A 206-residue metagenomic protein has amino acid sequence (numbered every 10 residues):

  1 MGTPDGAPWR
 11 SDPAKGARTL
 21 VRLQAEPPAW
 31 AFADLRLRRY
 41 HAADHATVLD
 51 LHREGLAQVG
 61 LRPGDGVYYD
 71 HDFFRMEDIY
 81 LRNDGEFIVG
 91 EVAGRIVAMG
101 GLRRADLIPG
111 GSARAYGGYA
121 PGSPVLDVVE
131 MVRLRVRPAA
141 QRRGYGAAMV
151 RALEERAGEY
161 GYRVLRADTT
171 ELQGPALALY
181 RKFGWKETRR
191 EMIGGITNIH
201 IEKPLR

Functional and structural regions predicted by a protein language model:
G2-A46, R206: Conserved N-terminal entry element of GNAT/NAT acetyltransferase domains
G16-Q24, E54-G55, F74, Y162-R206: C-terminal "cap" of GNAT-fold acetyltransferases
R22, W30, R39-R133, R137 (+4 more regions): Acetyl-CoA-dependent GNAT
L35, A98, I199: Change "...and in nucleic-acid phosphodiester-cleaving endonucleases..." to "...and in nucleic-acid processing enzymes
R36, E86, R163-V164: Structural signature of beta-strand start/N-cap positions in the alpha/beta core of ABC transporter nucleotide-binding
S123-L126, R133-R151, G158-Y160, E171-A178 (+1 more regions): Conserved glycine-rich acetyl-CoA-binding loop
